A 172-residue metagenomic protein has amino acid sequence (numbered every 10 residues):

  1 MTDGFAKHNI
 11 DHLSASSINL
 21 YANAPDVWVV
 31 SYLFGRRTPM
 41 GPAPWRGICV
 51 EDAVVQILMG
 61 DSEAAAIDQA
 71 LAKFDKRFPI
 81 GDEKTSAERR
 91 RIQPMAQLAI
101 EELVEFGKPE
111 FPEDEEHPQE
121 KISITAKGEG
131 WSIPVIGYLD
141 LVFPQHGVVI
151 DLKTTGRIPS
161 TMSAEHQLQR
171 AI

Functional and structural regions predicted by a protein language model:
M1-L13: Long, acidic, intrinsically disordered low-complexity segments
K7-N9, P25-T38, D75-P79, V149 (+1 more regions): Short amphipathic alpha-helical segments and their helix-coil junctions
N9, A15-S16, S132, F143: Alpha-helical hydrophobic/aromatic positions enriched in membrane-embedded helices and signal peptides
A15-D61, Q93, Q119-E120: Nuclease catalytic cores
T38-P42, K84, S160-E165: Conserved aromatic-histidine-acidic binding/catalytic patches
P42, R46, E88, I92-A96 (+1 more regions): Hydrophobic (often cysteine-bearing) scaffold residues that line and stabilize catalytic clefts of nucleotide/cofactor
A53-A126: A non-catalytic, helix-rich entry segment at domain boundaries
E115-I172: Mg2+/Mn2+-dependent nuclease catalytic core
